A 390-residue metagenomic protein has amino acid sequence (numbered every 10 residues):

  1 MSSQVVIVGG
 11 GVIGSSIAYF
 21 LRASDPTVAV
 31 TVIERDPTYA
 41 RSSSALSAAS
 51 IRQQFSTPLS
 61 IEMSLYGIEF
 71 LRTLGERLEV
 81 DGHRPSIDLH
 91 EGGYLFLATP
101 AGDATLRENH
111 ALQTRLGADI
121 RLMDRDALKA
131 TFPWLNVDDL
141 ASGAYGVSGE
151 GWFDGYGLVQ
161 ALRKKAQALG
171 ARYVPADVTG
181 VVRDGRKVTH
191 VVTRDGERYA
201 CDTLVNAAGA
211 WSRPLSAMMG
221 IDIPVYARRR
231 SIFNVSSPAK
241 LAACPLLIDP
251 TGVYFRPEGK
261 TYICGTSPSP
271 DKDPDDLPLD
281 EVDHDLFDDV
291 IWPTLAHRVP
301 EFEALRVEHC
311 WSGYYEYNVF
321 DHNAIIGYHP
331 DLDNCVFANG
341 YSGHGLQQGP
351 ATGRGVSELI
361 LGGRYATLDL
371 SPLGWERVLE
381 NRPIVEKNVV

Functional and structural regions predicted by a protein language model:
M1-I13, T31: Beta1/beta-strand and adjacent pyrophosphate-binding region of the FAD-binding site in flavoprotein oxidoreductases
R22-S44: Glycine-rich FAD pyrophosphate-binding loop
A49-T131, G252-Y254, A296: Dinucleotide-binding Rossmann-like beta1-alpha1 core, especially the glycine-rich loop that anchors the ADP
H90, A98-L169, V174-P175, G180-K187: Flavin (FAD/FMN) cofactor-binding and adjacent substrate-gating region of FAD-dependent oxidoreductase domains
G180-A200, L204: Conserved beta-strand-loop-beta-strand element in the redox core of flavoprotein oxidoreductases
E197-C244: Central helical "cap/lid" subdomain
D222, S236-N334: Active-site lid/adjacent beta-loop-alpha segment flanking the redox-cofactor pocket in flavoenzymes
P293-V390: C-terminal catalytic lobe of FAD-dependent flavoproteins
